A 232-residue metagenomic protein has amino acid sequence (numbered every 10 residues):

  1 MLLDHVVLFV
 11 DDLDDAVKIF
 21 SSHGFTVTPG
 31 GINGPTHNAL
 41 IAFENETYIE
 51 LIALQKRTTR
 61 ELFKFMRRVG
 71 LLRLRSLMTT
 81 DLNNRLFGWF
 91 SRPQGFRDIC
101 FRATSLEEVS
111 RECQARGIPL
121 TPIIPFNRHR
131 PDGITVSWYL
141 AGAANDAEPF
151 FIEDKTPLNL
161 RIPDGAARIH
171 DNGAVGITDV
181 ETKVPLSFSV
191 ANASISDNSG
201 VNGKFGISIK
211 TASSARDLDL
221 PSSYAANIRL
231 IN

Functional and structural regions predicted by a protein language model:
M1-D4: Extreme N-terminal starter segment of soluble prokaryotic enzymes
V7-V10, L72-R73, I99: N-terminal leader/assembly segments
L8-D11, A103-T104, V180-P185: Short, surface-exposed ligand-recognition loops at beta-strand->loop->(often short) alpha-helix junctions that present
L13-T26, E108-R116, V184-A191: Amphipathic alpha-helical segments
D14, T59, P157: Surface-exposed, flexible loop/turn segments at secondary-structure boundaries
V17-T79: Glycine/small-residue-rich interface belts in oligomeric ring/scaffold proteins and their assembly partners
P29, L40-Q55, L82-S91, D98-V175 (+1 more regions): Vicinal oxygen chelate
P93, D171, E181-K183: A conserved mid-domain beta-alpha-beta active-site/ligand-binding segment of alpha/beta enzyme cores
